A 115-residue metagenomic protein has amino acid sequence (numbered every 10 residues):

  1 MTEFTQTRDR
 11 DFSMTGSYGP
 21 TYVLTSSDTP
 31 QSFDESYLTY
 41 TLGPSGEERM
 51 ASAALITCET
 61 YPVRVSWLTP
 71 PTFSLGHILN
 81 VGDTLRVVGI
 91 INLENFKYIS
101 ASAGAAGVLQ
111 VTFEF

Functional and structural regions predicted by a protein language model:
M1-L24, T112-F115: Short, intrinsically disordered N-terminal pre-domain segments
D11-S13, T41, R86: Generic structural detector for well-ordered beta-strands
G16-R49: Surface-exposed ligand/attachment interfaces on beta-rich extracellular proteins
S27-S32, T69-S74, V81, S102-A105: Exposed regions on extracellular, virion, or secretory-pathway luminal proteins
G46, I78-E94: Beta-sandwich interaction modules
S52-A54, G89-G107: Noncatalytic modules at the cell exterior or secretory-pathway interfaces, chiefly beta-strand-rich lectin/adhesion
L55-L75, Q110-V111: Short, surface-exposed beta-strand/strand-loop-strand elements in extracellular ectodomains
